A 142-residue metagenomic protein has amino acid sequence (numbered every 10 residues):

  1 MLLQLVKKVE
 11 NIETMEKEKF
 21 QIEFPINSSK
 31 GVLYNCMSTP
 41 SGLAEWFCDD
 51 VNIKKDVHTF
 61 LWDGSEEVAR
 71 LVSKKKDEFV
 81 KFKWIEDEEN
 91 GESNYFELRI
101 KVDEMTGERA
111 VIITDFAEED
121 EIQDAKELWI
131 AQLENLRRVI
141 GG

Functional and structural regions predicted by a protein language model:
L2-N52: Hydrophobic ligand-binding cavity/cleft-lining segments
K19-F20, G31-V32, E108-A117, G141: Short, charged low-complexity linear motifs
L33-Y34, L43, L71, F82 (+3 more regions): Hydrophobic pocket/interface hotspot
E45, G91-Y95, D120-E127: A short, polar/proline- and glycine-enriched secondary-structure boundary/capping micro-motif
I53, L61-A110, T114-E118: Hydrophobic-ligand binding "helix-grip"
F116-G142: A conserved amphipathic terminal alpha-helix motif
